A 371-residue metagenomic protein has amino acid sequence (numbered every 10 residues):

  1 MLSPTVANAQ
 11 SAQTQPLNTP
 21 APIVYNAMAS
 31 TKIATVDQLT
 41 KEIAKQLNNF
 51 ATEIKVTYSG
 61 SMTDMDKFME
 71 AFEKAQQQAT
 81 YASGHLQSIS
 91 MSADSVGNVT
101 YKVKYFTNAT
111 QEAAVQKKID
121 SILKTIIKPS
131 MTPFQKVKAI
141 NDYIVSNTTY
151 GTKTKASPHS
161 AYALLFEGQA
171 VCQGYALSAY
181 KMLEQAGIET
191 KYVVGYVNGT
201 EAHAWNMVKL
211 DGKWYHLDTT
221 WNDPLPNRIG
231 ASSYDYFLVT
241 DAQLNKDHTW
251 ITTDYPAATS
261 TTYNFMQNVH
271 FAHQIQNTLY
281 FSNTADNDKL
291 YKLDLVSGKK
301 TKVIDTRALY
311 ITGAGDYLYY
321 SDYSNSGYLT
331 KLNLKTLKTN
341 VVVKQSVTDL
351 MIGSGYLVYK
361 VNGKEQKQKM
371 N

Functional and structural regions predicted by a protein language model:
S3-M131, D247-N371: N-terminal accessory/pre-domain segments preceding catalytic cores
D64-F68, T132, K136, V171 (+1 more regions): Short amphipathic alpha-helical segments
V96, N108, H159, E201-H203 (+1 more regions): Short, solvent-exposed loop/turn segments at the edges of secondary structure
A109-L164: Secondary-structure boundary elements
G151-T154, P158, Q169, T190-T200: Catalytic cysteine-centered active-site loop
L164-A170: Periplasmic OmpA-like peptidoglycan-binding domain that tethers envelope proteins to the cell wall
G174-V239: Hydrophobic/aromatic-rich core segments of domains that either
F237, A242-I251: C-terminal subregion of chymotrypsin/trypsin-like serine protease catalytic domains
